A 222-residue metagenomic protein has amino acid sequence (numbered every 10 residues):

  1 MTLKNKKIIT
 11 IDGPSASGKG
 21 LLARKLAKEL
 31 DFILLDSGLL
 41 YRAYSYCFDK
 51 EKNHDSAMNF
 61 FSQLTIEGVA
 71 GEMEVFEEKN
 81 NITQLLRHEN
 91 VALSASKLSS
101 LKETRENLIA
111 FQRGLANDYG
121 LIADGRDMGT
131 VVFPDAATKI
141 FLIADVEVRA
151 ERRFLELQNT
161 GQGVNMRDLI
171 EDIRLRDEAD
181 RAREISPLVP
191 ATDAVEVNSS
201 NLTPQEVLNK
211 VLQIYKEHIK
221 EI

Functional and structural regions predicted by a protein language model:
T2, F76-L86, A92, F154-T160 (+1 more regions): NTP-dependent small-molecule kinase module
I9-I11: Hydrophobic anchor at the beta1->P-loop junction of P-loop NTPases
P14: P-loop (Walker A) phosphate-binding loop of NTP-binding proteins
K19: Conserved lysine of the Walker
L22: Hydrophobic positions on the alpha1 helix immediately C-terminal to the Walker A/P-loop
L40-G120, E147, E151, D168-E184 (+1 more regions): ATP-dependent small-molecule kinase phosphotransfer cores that center on conserved nucleotide phosphate-binding segments
L121, A137-F141, A194-E196: Short, well-ordered beta-strand core segments
P134-F154, V164-M166, I170-D172: Conserved phosphate-donor/acceptor-positioning beta-strand/loop module used by diverse small-molecule
